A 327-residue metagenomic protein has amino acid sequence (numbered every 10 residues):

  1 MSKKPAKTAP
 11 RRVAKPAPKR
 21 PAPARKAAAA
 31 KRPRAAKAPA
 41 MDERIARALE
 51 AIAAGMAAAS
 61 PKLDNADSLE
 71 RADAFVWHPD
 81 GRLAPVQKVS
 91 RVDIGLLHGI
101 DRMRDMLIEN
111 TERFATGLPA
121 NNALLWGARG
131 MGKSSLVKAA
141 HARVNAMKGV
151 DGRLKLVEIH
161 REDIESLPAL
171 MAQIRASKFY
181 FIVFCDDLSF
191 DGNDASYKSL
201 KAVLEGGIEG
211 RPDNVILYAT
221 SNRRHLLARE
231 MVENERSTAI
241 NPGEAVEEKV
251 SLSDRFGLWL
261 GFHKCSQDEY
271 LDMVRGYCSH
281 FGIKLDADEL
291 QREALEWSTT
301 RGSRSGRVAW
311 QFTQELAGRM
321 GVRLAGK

Functional and structural regions predicted by a protein language model:
A38-P85: Interdomain "pre-motor" coupling segment immediately N-terminal to P-loop NTPase/helicase cores
E43, R82-M106: Dynamic helix-loop-helix/coil hinge segments at AAA+ ATPase domain boundaries and subdomain interfaces
K62, H263-K327: C-terminal alpha-helical "lid" subdomain
R102-T116: Pre-Walker A adenine-sensing motif
G117-A139: Walker A/P-loop nucleotide-binding motif
R143-F181, S189-N193: AAA+/P-loop NTPase substrate/partner-engagement loops
N145-A146, A172-A176, D191-A239: Conserved catalytic/switch belt of AAA+ P-loop NTPases
S221, S237-V250, G257-L271: Conserved AAA+ ATPase "SRH/arginine-finger" region at the nucleotide-binding site
